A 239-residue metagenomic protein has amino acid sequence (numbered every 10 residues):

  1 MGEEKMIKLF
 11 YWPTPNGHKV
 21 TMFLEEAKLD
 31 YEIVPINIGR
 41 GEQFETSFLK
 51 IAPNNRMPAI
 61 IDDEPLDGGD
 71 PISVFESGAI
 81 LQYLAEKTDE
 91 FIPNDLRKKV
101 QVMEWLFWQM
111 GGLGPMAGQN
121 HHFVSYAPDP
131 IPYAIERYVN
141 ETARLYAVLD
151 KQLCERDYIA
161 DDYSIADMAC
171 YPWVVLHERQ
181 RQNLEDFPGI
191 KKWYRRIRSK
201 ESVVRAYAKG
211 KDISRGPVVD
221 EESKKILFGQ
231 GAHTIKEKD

Functional and structural regions predicted by a protein language model:
G2-E136, N140, D150, K224-I226 (+1 more regions): GST-like domain detector, emphasizing the conserved glutathione-binding G-site in the N-terminal thioredoxin-like
L24, S202-V203: Short beta-strand edge/turn micro-motifs at domain boundaries
E32, I92, D161, E185 (+1 more regions): A local structural micro-motif
N37, I165, G210-I213: Short, solvent-exposed turn/loop segments enriched in Gly/Ser/Thr/Pro and often Arg
G41-E42, R195, S214-G216: Short secondary-structure boundary/hinge segments and terminal tails
A85, W173-V174, Y207: Active-site-flanking alpha-helical
Q109-S202, D239: GST-like fold's C-terminal all-alpha helical module
Y207-K238: Terminal-tail/helix-coil boundary detector
